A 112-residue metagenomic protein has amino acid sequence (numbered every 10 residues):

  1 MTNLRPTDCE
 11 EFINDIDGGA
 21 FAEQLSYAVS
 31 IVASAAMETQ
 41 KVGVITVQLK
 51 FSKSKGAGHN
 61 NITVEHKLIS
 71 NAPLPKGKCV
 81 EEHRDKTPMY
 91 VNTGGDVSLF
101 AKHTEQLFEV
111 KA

Functional and structural regions predicted by a protein language model:
M1-F12: N-terminal, Lys/Arg- and Ser/Thr-rich interaction peptides
R5, A72-L74, T87: Intrinsic-disorder/low-complexity coil detector
C9, A20, V80-E81, F100: Compositionally biased, non-globular sequence tracts
E10-I13, K86-P88: Generic secondary-structure boundary/loop-capping signal
F21, L25-A36: Phosphate-interacting basic helix/loop segments used at nucleotide- and nucleic-acid interfaces
M37-C79: Short, structured protein-protein interaction patches enriched in aromatics and acidic/basic residues, typified by
H83-A112: Mixed-charge, glycine-accented linear interaction segment located at domain edges/termini
